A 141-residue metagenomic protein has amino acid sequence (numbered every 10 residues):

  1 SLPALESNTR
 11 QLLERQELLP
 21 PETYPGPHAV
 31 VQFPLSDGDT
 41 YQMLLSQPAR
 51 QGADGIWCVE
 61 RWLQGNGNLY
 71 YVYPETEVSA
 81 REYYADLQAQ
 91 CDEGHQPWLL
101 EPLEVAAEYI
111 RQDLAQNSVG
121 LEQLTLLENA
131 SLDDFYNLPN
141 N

Functional and structural regions predicted by a protein language model:
S1-P27, Y83-F135: Mature extracytoplasmic domains of secretory-pathway proteins
L5, V30-V31, T76: Intrinsically disordered, low-complexity segments enriched in polar/charged residues with Gly/Pro, especially when
P27-A29, G52-W57, D134: Hydrophobic residues embedded in beta-strands of well-ordered beta-sheets
A29-S36, Y136-N140: Short beta-strand segments that buttress and anchor functional surface loops
D37-T76, N141: Short beta-strand edge/turn micro-motifs at domain boundaries
E60-G94, Y109: Low-complexity, intrinsically disordered terminal/linker segments enriched in charged and Gly/Pro repeats
